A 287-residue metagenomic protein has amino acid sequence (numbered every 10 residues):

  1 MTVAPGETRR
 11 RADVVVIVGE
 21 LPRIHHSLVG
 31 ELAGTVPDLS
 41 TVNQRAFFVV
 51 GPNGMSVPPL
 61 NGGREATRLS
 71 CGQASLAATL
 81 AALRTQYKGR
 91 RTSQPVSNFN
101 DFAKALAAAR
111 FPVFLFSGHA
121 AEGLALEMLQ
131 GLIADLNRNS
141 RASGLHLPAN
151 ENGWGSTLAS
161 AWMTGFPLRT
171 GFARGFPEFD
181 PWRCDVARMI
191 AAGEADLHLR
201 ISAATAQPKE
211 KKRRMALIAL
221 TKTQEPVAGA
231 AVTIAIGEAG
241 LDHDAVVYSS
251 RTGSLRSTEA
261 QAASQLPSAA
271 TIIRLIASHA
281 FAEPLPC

Functional and structural regions predicted by a protein language model:
M1, T79-L80, A142-L168: Short connector loops at secondary-structure junctions
M1-R141, G171-C287: Non-catalytic alpha/beta scaffold blocks inside enzyme catalytic domains
